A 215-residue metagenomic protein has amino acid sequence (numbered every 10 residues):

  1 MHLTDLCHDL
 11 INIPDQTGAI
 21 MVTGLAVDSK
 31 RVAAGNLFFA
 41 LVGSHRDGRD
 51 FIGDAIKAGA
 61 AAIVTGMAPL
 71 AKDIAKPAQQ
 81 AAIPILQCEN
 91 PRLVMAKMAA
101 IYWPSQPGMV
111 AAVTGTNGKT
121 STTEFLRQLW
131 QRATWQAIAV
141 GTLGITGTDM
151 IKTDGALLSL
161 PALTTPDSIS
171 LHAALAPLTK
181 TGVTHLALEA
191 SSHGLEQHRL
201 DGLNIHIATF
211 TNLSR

Functional and structural regions predicted by a protein language model:
M1-K97, I101: N-terminal leader/targeting and accessory segments in enzymes
V94-R215: Phosphate-binding loop of NTP-binding sites
